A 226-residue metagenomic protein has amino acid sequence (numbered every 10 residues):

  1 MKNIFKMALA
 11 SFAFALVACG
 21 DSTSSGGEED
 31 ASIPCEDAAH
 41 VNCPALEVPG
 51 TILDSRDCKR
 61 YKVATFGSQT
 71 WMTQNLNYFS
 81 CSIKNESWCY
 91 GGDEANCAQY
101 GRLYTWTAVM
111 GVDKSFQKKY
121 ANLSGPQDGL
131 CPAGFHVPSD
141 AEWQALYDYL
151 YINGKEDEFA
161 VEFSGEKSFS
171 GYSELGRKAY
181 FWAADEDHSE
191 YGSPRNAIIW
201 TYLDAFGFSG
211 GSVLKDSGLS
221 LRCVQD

Functional and structural regions predicted by a protein language model:
M1-N3, G26-E28: Intrinsic low-complexity, intrinsically disordered segments enriched in polar/basic residues
K2-A10: Sec-dependent signal peptide recognition, specifically the positively charged N-region followed immediately by
A13: Acidic, glycine-enriched active-site microenvironments
L16-A18: C-terminal motif of bacterial Sec signal peptides marking the signal peptidase cleavage site
G20-S22: Bacterial signal peptide processing site
G27-Q127, A133-D226: C-terminal, surface-exposed recognition/capping segments
